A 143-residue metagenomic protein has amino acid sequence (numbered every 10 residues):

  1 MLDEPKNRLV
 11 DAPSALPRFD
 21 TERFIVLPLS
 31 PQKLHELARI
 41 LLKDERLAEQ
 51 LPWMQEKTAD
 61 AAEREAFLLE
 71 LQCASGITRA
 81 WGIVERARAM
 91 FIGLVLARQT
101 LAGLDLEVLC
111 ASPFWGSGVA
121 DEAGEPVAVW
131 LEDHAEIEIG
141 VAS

Functional and structural regions predicted by a protein language model:
M1-Q50, A80-S143: Acyl-donor (CoA/ACP) binding surface of acyl/acetyltransferases
L47-L68, R79: Conserved GNAT-fold acetyl-CoA-binding loop/helix
F67-L71, V129: Surface-exposed alpha-helical segments enriched in charged/polar residues
L71-I77: Short loop/turn motifs at secondary-structure junctions and domain boundaries
